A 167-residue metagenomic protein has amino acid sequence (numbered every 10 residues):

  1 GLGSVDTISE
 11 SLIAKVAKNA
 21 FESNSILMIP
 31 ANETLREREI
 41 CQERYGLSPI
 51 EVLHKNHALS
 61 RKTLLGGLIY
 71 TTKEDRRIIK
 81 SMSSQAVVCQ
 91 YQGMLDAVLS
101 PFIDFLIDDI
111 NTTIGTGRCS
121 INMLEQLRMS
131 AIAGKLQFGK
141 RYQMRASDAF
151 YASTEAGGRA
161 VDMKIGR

Functional and structural regions predicted by a protein language model:
G1-Q85, D96-T112, I165: Histidine/acidic residue-rich metal-binding segments in metalloenzymes
E33, Q90-L95, G117-C119: Short, acidic/turn-prone active-site loops that include or flank metal/cofactor- and phosphate-binding residues
Y45, Y70, Y91, Y142 (+1 more regions): Sequence-level detector for tyrosine residue identity
K55-A58, K62, F102-R167: His/Asp/Glu-enriched, well-ordered alpha-helical/loop segment that forms or immediately abuts the divalent-metal
